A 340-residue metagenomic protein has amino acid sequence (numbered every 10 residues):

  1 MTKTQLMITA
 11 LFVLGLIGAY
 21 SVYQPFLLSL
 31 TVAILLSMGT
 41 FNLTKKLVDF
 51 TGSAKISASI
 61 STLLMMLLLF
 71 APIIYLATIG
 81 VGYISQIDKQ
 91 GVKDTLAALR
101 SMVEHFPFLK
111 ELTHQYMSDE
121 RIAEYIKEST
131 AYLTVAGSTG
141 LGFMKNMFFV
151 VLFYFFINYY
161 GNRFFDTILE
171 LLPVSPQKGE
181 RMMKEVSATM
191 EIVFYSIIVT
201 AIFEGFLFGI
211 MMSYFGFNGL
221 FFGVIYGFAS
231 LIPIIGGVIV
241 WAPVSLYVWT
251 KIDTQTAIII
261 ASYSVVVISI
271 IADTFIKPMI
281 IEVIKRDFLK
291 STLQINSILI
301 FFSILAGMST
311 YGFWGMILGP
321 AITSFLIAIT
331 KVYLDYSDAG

Functional and structural regions predicted by a protein language model:
M1-Y75, S324-G340: Anchoring transmembrane alpha helix of integral membrane proteins
I8-T31, S129-T167, D253: Hydrophobic alpha-helical transmembrane segments
P25-V32, Y214-V224, D253-I260, I295-N296 (+1 more regions): Membrane-water interface of transmembrane alpha-helices in multipass transporters/channels
K45-S59, R163-S187, E282-T292: Membrane interface segments of multi-pass transport proteins and intramembrane proteases
K46, F50, I74-F149, G161: Juxtamembrane membrane-interface segments in integral membrane proteins
I79, G223-G227, I239-V248, P278-K285 (+1 more regions): Re-entrant/interfacial helical elements at transmembrane boundaries that shape and gate the permeation pathway
G142-K251: Alpha-helical transmembrane segments and their immediate interhelical loop/hinge regions in multi-pass membrane
I258, S262-G340: Hydrophobic alpha-helical transmembrane segments of membrane transport and translocation systems, primarily multi-pass
